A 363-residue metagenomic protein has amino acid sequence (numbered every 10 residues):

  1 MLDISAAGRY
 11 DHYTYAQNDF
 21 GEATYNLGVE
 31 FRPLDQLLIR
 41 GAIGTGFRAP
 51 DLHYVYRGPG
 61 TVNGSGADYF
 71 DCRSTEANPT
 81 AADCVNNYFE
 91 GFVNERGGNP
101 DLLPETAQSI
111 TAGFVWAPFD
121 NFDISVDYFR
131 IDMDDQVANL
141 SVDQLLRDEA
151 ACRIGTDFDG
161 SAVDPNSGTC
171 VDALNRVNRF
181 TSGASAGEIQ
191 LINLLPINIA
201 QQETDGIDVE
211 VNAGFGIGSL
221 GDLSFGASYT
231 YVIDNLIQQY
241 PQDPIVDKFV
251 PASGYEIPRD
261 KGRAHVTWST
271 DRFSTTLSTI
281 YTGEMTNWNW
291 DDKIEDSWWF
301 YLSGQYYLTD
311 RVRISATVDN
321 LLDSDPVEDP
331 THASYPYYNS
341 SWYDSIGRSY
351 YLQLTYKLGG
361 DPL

Functional and structural regions predicted by a protein language model:
M1-L2, Q36, D120-N121, D159-D164 (+5 more regions): Short loop/turn motifs that connect adjacent beta-strands in outer-membrane beta-barrel proteins
M1-R32, A107-Q108, T267-T282: Surface-exposed extracellular loop regions of Gram-negative outer-membrane beta-barrel proteins
D11-Y15, G46-P50, R57-P59, A107 (+7 more regions): Structural signature of outer-membrane beta-barrel domains
R32-Q36, R48, A107, F119 (+7 more regions): Outer-membrane beta-barrel channels and translocator barrels
P50-S125, I192-I207, I257, Y343-S349: Outer-membrane beta-barrel signature, preferentially recognizing the C-terminal barrel domain of Gram-negative
V62, F225-D310, L322-D323, Y335: C-terminal beta-barrel architecture of Gram-negative outer-membrane proteins
N99, L103, Y128-S224: Outer membrane beta-barrel strand-and-loop segments of large Gram-negative receptors, especially TonB-dependent
D123, D134, I233-L236, T279-T286 (+1 more regions): C-terminal beta-signal and adjacent terminal beta-strands/loops of Gram-negative outer-membrane beta-barrel proteins
